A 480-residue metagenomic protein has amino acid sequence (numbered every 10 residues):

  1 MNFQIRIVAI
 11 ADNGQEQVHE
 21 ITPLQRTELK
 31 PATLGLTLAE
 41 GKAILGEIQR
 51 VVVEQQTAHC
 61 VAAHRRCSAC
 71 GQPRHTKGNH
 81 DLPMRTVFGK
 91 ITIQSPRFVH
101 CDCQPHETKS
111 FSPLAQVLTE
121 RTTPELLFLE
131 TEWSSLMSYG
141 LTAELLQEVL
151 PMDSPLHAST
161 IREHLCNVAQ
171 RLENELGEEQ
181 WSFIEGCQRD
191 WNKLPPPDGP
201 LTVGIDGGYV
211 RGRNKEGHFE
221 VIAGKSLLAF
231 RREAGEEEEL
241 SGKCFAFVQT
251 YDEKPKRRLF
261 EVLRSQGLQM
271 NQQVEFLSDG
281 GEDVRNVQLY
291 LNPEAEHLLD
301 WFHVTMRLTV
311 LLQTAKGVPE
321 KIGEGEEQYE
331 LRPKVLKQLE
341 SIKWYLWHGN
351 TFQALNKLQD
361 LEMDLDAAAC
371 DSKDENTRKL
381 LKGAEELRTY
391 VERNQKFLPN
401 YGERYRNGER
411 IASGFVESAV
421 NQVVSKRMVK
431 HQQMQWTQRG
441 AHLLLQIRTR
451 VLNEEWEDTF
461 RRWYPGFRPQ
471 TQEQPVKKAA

Functional and structural regions predicted by a protein language model:
M1-E47, S95-F98, D102-A480: Catalytic center-proximal scaffold of phosphoryl-transfer enzymes
V51-Q55: N-terminal helical hairpins
Q56-R66, H80, I93-P96: Short metal-coordination and nucleic-acid-contact micro-motifs, chiefly zinc-binding Cys/His arrays
R66-S68, W191-N192: Charge-rich, acidic-biased intrinsically disordered regions
C67-C70, H100-C101: Short cysteine-rich clusters marking metal-coordination/redox-active sites
P73-I91: Short recognition patches in nucleic-acid-associated and regulatory proteins
